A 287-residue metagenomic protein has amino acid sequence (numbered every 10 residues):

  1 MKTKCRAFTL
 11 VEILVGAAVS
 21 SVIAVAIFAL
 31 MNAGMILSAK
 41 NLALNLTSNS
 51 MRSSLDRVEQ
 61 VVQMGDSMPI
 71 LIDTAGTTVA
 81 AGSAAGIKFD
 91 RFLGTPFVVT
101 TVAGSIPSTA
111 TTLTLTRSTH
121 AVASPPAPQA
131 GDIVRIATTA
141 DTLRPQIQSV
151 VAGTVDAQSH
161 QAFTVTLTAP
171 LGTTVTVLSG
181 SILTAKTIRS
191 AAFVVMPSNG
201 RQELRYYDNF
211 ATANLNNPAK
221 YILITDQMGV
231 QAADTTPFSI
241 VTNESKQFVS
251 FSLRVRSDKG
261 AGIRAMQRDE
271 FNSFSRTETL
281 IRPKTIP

Functional and structural regions predicted by a protein language model:
M1-T3: N-terminal secretory signal peptides that target proteins for export/translocation
C5-E59, Q63: Aliphatic-rich helix starts adjacent to a transmembrane/signal segment
Q63-T74, L93: Short, well-structured beta-strand/strand-turn elements
S67, F89-R91, L253: Flexible glycine-/small-residue-rich
T74-T176: Autoprocessing Asn-cyclization modules and mimics
L93, T184-T187, M196-P287: Short linear sequence signals and composition-biased patches located at protein termini or domain-edge surfaces
S159-R201: Glycine- and charge-enriched low-complexity intrinsically disordered segments
